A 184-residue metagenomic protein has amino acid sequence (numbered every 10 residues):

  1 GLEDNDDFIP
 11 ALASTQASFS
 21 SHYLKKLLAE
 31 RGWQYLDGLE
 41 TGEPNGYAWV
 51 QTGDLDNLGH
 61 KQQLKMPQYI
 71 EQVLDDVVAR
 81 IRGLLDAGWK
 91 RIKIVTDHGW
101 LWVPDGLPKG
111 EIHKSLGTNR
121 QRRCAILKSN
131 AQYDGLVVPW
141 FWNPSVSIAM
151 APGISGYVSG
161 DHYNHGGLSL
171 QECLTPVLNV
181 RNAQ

Functional and structural regions predicted by a protein language model:
G1-Q184: Feature captures the catalytic ectodomains and active-site-proximal regions of enzymes that hydrolyze or transfer
